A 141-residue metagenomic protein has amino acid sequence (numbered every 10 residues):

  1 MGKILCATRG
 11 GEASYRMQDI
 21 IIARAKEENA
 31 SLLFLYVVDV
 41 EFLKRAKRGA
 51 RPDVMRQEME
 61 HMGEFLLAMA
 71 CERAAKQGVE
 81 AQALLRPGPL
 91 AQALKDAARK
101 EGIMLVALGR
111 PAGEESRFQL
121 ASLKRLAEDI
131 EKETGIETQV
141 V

Functional and structural regions predicted by a protein language model:
M1-R16, A127-V141: Intrinsically disordered or low-complexity boundary/linker segments at protein termini and domain junctions
G2-R48: Small/aliphatic-rich secondary-structure junction motif
L33-L35, Q82-R86, Q139-V141: General small-molecule cofactor/ligand-binding pocket signal
G49-D53, K100-G102, K124-R125: Short, hinge-like loop/turn segments at secondary-structure boundaries
P52-F65: A short acidic, glycine-rich active-site loop that binds or catalyzes chemistry on phosphate/adenosine moieties
A75-L105: Structural beta-alpha unit
L108-K132: Glycine-rich, Arg-bearing micro-motifs that act as flexible, cationic patches
